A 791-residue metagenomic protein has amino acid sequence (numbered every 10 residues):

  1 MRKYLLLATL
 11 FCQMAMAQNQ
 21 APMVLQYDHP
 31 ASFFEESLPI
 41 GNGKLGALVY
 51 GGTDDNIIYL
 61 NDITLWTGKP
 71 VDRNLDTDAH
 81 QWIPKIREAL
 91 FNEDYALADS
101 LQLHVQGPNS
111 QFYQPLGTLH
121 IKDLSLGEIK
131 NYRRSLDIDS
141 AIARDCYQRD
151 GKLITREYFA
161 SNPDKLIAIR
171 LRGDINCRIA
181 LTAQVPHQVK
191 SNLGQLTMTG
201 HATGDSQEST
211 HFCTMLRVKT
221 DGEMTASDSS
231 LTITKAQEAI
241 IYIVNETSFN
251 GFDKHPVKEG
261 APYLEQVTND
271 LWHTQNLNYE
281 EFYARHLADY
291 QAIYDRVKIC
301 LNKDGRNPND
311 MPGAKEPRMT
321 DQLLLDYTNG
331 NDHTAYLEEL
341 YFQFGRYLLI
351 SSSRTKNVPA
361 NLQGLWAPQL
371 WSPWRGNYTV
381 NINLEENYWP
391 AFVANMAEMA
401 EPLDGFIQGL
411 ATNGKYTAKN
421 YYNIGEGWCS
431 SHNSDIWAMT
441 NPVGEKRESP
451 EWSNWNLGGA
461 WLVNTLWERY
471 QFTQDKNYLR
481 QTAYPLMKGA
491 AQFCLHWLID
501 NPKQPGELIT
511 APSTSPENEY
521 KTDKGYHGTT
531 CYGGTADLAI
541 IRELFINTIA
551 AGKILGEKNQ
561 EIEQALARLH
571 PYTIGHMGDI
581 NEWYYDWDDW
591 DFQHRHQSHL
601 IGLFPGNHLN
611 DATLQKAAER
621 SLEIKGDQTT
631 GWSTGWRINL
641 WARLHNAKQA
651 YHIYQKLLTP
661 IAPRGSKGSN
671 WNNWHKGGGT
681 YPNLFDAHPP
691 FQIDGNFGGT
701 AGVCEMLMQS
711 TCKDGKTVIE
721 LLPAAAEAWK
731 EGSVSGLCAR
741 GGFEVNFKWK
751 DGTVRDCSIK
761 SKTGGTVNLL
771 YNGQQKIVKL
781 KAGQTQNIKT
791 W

Functional and structural regions predicted by a protein language model:
M1-Q20: Bacterial Sec-dependent N-terminal signal peptides
Q18-P450, E468-Y470, K488-A491, G525 (+10 more regions): Aromatic-residue-lined binding/catalytic grooves and analogous aromatic/hydrophobic interfacial grooves in multimeric
V24, I179-A180, P402-G405, N420 (+4 more regions): Beta-strand segments within the central parallel beta-sheet cores of soluble alpha/beta enzyme folds
D332, W374-Y378, A391, K446-L457 (+6 more regions): Alpha-helix capping and helix-loop boundary segments enriched in small/acidic/polar residues
K356-L365, Q481-T482, I499-A511, E557-E561 (+1 more regions): Short, glycine/acidic-rich hinge or "gate" loops at secondary-structure transitions that mediate conformational
P368, Q492-A551: Acidic/histidine-rich catalytic neighborhood
I382-F392, N456-W467, A536-I546, S598-N607 (+2 more regions): Well-ordered alpha-helical segments within folded domains of soluble proteins
W467-T473, Y478, T482, A490-D500 (+3 more regions): Non-catalytic carbohydrate-binding regions of carbohydrate-active enzymes
